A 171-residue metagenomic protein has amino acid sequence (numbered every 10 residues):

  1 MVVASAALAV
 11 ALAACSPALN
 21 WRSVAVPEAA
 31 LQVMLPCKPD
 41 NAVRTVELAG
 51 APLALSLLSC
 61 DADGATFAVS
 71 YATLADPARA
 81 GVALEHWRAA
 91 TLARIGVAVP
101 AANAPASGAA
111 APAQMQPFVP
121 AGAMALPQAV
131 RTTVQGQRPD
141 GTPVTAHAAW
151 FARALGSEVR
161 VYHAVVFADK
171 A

Functional and structural regions predicted by a protein language model:
M1-A7: Bacterial N-terminal signal peptides that target proteins for export
A11-A14: C-terminal motif of bacterial Sec signal peptides marking the signal peptidase cleavage site
S16-A18: Bacterial signal peptide processing site
W21-E47, A51-L57, D61-D63: Post-signal peptide N-terminal segment of mature Sec-exported envelope proteins
M34-L48, I95-A125: Short secondary-structure junctions
T45, R79-A80: Membrane-helix interface segments in multi-pass membrane proteins
L55-R79, H86, P100, P112-A171: Short, well-structured beta-strand
A80-L84, A90-N103: Mid-length scaffold segments of soluble, non-membrane domains
